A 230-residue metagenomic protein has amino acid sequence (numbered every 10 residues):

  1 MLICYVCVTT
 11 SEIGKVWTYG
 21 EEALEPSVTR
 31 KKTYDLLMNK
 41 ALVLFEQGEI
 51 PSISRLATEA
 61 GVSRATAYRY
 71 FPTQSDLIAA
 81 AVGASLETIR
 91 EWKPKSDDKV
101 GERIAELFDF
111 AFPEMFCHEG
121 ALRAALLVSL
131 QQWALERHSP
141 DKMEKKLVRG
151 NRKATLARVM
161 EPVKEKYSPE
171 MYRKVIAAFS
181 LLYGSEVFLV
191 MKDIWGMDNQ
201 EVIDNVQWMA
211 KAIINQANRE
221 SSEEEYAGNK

Functional and structural regions predicted by a protein language model:
M1-G61, Q74-D76: Basic, helix-initiating cap at the start of DNA-binding domains
V43-E46, I50, A79-F110: Amphipathic alpha-helical linker/stalk segments
E59, W92-A121, K142, R149: Hydrophobic alpha-helical connector segments
G61-F71: Short hydrophobic/aromatic patch on the recognition helix
A81-V82, M115-P140, A157, L189-V190: Amphipathic alpha-helical segments used for helix-helix packing
A124, A134-A177, D204-N215: Amphipathic alpha-helical packing segments from all-alpha helical-bundle domains
P162-M209, A217-K230: Hydrophobic/aromatic-rich alpha-helical bundle segments in the mid-to-C-terminal region
